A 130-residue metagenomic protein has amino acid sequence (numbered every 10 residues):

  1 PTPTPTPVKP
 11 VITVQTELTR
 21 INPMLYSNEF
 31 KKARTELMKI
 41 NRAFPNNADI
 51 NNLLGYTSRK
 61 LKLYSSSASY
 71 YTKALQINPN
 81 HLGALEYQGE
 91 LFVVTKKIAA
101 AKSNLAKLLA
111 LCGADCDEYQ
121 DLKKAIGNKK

Functional and structural regions predicted by a protein language model:
V11-N47: Alpha-helical segment of the N-proximal tetratricopeptide repeat
A43, I77, L111-A114: Structural marker of alpha-solenoid helical repeat scaffolds
N47, H81, D115-C116: Residue-level recognition of tetratricopeptide repeat
L53, Y87, D121-A125: Canonical tetratricopeptide repeat
